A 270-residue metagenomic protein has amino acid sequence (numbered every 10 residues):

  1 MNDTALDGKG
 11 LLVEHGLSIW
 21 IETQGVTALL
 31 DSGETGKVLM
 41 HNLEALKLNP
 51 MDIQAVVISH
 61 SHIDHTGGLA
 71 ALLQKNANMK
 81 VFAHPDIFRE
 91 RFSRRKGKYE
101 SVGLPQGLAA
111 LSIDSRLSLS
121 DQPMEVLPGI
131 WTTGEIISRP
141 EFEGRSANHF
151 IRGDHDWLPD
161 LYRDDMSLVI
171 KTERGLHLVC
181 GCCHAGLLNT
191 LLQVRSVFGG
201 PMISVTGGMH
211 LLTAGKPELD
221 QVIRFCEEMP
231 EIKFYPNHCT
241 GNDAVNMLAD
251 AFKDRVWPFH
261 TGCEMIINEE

Functional and structural regions predicted by a protein language model:
M1-L11, N148-P159, G207-L211: Glycine-rich phosphate-binding "P-loop"
M1-L46, L161-C180: Conserved beta-strand hairpin/beta-sheet module of binuclear metal-dependent hydrolase folds, prominently
N2-T4, S32-E34, S61, P85-I87 (+6 more regions): Active-site metal-binding loops of divalent metal-dependent hydrolases
G10-L12, V26-A55, G144, I151 (+1 more regions): Pre-active-site segment of Zn-dependent metallo-hydrolases
K37-F88, S196-S204: Active-site metal-binding motif and surrounding structural segment of the metallo-beta-lactamase
L46, K75-A77, I113, P230 (+1 more regions): Short, structured coil segments at secondary-structure junctions
I63, L158-T261: Cap/insert and terminal regions of metallo-dependent hydrolase folds
I87-M166, W257-E269: Metallo-beta-lactamase
